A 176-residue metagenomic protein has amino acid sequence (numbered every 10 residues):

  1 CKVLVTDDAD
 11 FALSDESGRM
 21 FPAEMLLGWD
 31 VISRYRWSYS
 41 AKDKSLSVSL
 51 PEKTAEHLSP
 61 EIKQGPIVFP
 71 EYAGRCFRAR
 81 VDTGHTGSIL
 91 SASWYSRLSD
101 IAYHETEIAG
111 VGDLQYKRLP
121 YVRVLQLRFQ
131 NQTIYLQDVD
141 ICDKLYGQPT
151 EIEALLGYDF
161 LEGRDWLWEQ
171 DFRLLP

Functional and structural regions predicted by a protein language model:
C1-P176: Pepsin/retropepsin-fold aspartyl endopeptidases
